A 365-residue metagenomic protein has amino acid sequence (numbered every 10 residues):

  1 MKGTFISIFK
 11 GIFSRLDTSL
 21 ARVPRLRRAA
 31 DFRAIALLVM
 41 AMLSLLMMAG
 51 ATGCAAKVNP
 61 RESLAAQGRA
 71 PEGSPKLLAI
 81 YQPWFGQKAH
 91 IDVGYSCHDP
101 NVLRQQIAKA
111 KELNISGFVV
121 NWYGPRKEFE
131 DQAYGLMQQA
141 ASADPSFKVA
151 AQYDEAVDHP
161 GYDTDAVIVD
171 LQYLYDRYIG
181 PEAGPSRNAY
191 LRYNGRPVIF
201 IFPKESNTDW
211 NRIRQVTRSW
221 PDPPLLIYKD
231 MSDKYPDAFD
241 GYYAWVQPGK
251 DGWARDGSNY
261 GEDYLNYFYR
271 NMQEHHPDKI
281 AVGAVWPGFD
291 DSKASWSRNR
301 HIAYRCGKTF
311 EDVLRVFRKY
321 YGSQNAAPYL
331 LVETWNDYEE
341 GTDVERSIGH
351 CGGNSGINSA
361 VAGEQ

Functional and structural regions predicted by a protein language model:
M1-F32: N-terminal secretory signal peptides that target proteins for export/translocation
L20, A49-G50: Disulfide-bonded cysteine motifs in exported proteins
R22, R33-A36, P71, V102: Residues at the start of alpha-helices and the adjacent loop-to-helix junctions
I35-A49: Bacterial N-terminal signal peptides
V58-Q365: Glycan-processing catalytic domains of CAZymes
